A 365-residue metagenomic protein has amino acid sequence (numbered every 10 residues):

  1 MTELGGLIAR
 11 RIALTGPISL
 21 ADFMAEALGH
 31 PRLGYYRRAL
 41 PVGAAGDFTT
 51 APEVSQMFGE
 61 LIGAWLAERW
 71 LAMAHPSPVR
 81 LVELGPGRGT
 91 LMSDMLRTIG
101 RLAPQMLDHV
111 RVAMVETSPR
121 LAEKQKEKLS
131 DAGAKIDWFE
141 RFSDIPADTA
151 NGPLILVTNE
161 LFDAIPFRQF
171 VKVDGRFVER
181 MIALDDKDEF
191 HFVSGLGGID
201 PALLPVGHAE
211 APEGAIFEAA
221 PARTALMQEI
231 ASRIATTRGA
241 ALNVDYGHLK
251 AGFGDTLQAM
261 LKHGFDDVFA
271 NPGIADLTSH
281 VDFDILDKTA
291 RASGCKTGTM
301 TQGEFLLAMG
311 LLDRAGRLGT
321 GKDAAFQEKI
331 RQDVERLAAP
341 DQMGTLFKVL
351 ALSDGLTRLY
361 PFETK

Functional and structural regions predicted by a protein language model:
M1-L84, R88-L154, F170, E304-F305 (+3 more regions): Rossmann-like AdoMet
E3, S19-D22, E53, M57 (+8 more regions): Generic recognition of stable, solvent-exposed alpha-helical segments in well-folded globular domains
L28-L33, G198, D245-L249: Short glycine-enriched loops at secondary-structure junctions
V115-T117, T158-N159, V244: Short His-Asn-centered micro-motif
P119, F162, H248: Short, glycine/acidic-enriched loop or turn micro-motifs at the edges of active sites
D144-A164, E218-S232: Conserved adenosine/adenylate-binding substructure
L154-P205, G254-D267: A mobile, often basic/glycine-rich helix-loop segment that functions as the active-site lid/recognition loop
A202-K365: Long, Lys/Arg- and hydrophobic-enriched amphipathic alpha-helices
